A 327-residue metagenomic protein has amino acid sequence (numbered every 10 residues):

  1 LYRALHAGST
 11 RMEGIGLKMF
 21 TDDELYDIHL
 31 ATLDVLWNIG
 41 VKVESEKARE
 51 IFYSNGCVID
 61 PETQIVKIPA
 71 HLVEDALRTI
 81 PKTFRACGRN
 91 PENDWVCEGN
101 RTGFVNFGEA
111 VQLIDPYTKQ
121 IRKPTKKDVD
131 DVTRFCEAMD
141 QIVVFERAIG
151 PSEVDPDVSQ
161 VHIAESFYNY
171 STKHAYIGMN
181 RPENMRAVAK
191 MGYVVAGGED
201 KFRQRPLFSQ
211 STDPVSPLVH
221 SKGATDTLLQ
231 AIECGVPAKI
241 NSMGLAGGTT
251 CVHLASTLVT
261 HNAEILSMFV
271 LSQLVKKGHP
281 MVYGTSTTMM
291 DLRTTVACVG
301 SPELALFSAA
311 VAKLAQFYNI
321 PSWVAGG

Functional and structural regions predicted by a protein language model:
Y2-D200, P206-K222: Metallocofactor- and cofactor-centric catalytic cores in central/energy metabolism, strongly enriched
K123-G327: Helix-rich catalytic cores of soluble enzyme domains
